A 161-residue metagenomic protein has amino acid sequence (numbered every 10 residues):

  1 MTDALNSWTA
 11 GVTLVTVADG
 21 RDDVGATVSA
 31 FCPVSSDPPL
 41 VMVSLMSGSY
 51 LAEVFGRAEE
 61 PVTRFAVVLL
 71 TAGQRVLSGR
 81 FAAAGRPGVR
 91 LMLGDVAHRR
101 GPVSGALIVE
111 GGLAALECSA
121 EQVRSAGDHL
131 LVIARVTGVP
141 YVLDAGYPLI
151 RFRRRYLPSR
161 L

Functional and structural regions predicted by a protein language model:
M1-L161: Basic, polyanion-binding surface patches
